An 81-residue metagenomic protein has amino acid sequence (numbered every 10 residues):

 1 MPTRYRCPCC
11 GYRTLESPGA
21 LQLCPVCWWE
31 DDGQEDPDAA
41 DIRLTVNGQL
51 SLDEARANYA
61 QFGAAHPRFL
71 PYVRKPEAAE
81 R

Functional and structural regions predicted by a protein language model:
R4, L21: Residues immediately within or flanking Cys/His clusters that coordinate Zn2+ in small zinc-binding modules
C7-C10, C24-C27: Short cysteine-rich clusters marking metal-coordination/redox-active sites
P8-S17, A40-N47: Short, charged low-complexity linear motifs
Y12, A20, W29: Gly/Ser/Thr-rich helix-start
E16-S17, D31-Q34: Short, non-ligating residues that shape and space the ligands of small metal-coordination modules and catalytic
L23, Q34-D38: Compact nucleic-acid interaction/catalytic patches
P37-R81: Short, intrinsically disordered terminal segments enriched in charged and Pro/Gly residues
